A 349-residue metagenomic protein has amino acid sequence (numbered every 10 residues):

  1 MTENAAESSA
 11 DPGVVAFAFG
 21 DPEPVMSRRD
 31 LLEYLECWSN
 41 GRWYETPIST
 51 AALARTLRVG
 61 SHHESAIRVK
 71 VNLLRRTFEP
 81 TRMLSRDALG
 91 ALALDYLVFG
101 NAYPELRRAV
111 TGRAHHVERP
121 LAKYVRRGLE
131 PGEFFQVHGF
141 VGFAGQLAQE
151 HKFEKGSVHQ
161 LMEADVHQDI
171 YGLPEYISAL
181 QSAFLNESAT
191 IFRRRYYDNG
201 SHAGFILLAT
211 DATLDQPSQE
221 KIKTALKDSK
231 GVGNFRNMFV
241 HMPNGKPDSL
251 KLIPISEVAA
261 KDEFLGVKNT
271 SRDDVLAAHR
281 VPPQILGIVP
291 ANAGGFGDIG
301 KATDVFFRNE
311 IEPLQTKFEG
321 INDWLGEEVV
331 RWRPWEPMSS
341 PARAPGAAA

Functional and structural regions predicted by a protein language model:
M1-P12, L73, F143-D273, A277-P282 (+2 more regions): Extended, charged amphipathic alpha-helical segments
M1-P131, I170-P174, V258, G295 (+5 more regions): Flexible, gly/proline-biased loop segments at the beginnings of proteins or at boundaries between secondary-structure
H116-L161: Long, hydrophobic, well-ordered secondary-structure blocks that form the structural core and pocket-lining surfaces
